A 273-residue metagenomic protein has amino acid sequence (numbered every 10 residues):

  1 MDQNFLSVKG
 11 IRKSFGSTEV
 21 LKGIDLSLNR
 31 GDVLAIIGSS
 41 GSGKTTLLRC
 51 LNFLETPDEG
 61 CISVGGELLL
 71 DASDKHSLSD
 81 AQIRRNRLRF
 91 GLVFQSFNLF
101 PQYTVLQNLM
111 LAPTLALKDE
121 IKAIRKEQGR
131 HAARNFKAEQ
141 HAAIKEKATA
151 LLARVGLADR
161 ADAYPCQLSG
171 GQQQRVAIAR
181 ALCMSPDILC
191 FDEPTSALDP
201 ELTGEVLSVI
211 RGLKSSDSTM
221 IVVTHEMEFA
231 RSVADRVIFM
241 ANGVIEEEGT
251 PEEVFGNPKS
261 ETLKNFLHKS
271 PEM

Functional and structural regions predicted by a protein language model:
A163, M184, S216: Conserved signature/switch motifs of ABC ATPase nucleotide-binding domains
Y164-L168, Q172: Conserved ABC ATPase signature
L189-D192: Catalytic Walker B motif of ABC-type/P-loop ATPase nucleotide-binding domains
P200-L202: Helix N-cap at the start of a conserved alpha-helix in ABC-type nucleotide-binding domains
A230-S232: A short, surface-exposed alpha-helical micro-motif characterized by mixed small hydrophobic and charged/polar residues
E248-G249: ABC ATPase "signature
